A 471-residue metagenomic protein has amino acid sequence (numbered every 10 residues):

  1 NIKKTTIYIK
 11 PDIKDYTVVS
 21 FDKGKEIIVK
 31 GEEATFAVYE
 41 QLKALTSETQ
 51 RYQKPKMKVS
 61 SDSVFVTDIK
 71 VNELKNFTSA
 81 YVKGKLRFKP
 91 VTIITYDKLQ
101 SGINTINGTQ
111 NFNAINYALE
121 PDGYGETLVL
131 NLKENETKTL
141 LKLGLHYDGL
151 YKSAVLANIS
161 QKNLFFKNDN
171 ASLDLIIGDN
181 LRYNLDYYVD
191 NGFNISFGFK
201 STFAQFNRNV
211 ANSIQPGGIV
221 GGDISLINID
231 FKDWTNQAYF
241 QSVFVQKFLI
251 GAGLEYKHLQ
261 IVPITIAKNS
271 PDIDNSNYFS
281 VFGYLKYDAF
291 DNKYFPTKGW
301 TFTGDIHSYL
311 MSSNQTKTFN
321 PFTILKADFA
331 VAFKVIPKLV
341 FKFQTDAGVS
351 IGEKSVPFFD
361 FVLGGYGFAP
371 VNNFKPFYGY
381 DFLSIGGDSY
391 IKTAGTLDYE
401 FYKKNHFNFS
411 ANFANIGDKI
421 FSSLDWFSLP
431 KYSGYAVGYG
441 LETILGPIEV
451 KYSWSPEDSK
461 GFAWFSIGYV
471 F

Functional and structural regions predicted by a protein language model:
N1-K14, E26, G31: Conserved catalytic block of serine-dependent lipid acyl chemistry
I13-Y16, K23-G24, S453-D458: A short, acidic, flexible beta-alpha connecting loop/helix-capping segment that sits on the rim of active
G24-H146, N158-S160, S172-N191, T323-A327 (+1 more regions): Periplasmic polypeptide-binding modules associated with outer-membrane biogenesis and secretion
K89-I93, L424-L429, G440: C-terminal soluble interaction/assembly domains
G102, G108, N116-F290, Y294 (+3 more regions): Gram-negative/organellar outer-membrane beta-barrel architecture
L145, V281-K286, F290-Y402: C-terminal outer-membrane beta-barrel translocator/porin domains of Gram-negative envelope proteins and their
T202-F206, E255-L259, G304-S313, G348-G352 (+1 more regions): Short glycine-rich beta-strand segments
P271, F279, F333-V340, V356 (+4 more regions): Outer-membrane beta-barrel transmembrane domain signature
